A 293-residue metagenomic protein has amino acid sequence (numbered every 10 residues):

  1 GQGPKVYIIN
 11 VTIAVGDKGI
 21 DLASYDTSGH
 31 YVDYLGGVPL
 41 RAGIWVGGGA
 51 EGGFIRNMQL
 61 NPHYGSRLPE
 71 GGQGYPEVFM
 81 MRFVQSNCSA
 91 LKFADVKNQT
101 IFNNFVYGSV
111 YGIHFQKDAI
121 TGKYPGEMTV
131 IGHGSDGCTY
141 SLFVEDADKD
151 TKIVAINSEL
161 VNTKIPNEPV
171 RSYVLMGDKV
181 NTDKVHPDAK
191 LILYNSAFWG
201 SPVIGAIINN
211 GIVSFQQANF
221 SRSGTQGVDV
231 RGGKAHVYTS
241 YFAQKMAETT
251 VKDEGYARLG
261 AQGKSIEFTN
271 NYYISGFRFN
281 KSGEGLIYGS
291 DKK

Functional and structural regions predicted by a protein language model:
G1-K293: Extracellular beta-rich repeat passengers
